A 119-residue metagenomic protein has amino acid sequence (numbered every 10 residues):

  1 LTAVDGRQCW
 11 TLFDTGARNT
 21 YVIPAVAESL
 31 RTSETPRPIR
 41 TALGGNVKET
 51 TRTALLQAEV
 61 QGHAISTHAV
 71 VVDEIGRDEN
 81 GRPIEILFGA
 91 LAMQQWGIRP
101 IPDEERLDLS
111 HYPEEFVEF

Functional and structural regions predicted by a protein language model:
L1-R40, A69, L87-G89: Aspartyl protease active-site motif detector
L1-W10, N46-R99: Aspartyl protease catalytic core from the pepsin/retropepsin fold
Y21-I23, W96-G97, V117-E118: Short helix/loop capping segments that flank catalytic or ligand/cofactor-binding pockets
L43: Eukaryotic intrinsically disordered and solvent-exposed regulatory patches
D103-E105: Beta-strand-connecting loop/turn residues
D108-F119: Intrinsically disordered, low-complexity regulatory segments at domain boundaries and processing junctions
